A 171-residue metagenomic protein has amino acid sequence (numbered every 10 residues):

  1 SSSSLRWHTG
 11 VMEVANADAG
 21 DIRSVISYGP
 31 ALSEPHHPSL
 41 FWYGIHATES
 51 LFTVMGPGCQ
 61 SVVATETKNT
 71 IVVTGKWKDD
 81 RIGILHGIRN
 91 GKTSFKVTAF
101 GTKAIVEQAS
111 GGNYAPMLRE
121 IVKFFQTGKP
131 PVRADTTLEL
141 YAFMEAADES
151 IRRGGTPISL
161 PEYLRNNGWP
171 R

Functional and structural regions predicted by a protein language model:
S1-H37, A47: A contiguous active-site-proximal alpha/beta segment in oxidoreductase catalytic domains
R6, L32, N69, R89-G91 (+3 more regions): Short, solvent-exposed loop/turn segments at secondary-structure junctions
V11, A47-T48, Y114, L118 (+1 more regions): A general structural signal for well-ordered alpha-helical segments in protein cores
V14, E120-I121, A147: Generic hydrophobic alpha-helical segments
V25-K92, D135-A142: Rossmann-like dinucleotide-binding domain that binds NAD(P)(H)
G91-K129: Interdomain hinge/lid region at the active-site interface of Rossmann-like NAD(P)-dependent oxidoreductases
Q126-R171: C-terminal helix-rich "cap/oligomerization" subdomain common to oxidoreductases
